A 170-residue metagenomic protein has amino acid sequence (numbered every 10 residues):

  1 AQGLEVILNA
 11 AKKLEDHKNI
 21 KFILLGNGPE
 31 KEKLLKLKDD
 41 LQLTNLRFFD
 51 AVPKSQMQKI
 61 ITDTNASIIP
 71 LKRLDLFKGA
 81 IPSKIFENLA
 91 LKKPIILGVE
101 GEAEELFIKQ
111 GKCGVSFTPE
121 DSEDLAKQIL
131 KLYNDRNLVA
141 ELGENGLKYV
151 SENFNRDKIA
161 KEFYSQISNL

Functional and structural regions predicted by a protein language model:
A1-K13, E32: A conserved mid-protein helix/loop that constitutes part of the nucleotide-sugar donor-binding site
K12, E32-K33, P53-N65, A90 (+1 more regions): Short acidic alpha-helix that forms the nucleotide-activated donor recognition element in Leloir-type transferases
K18-G26, K31-K59: Nucleotide-activated donor-binding/catalytic signature segment of Leloir-type glycosyltransferases, i.e., the conserved
L43, I61-K78, K93-I96: Acidic donor-binding loop of glycosyltransferase active sites
G79, E100-G111, S116: Short acidic/histidine- and often glycine-rich active-site loop of Leloir-type glycosyltransferases that engages
Q110-S122, K131-N137: Conserved acidic donor-binding segment of nucleotide-sugar-dependent glycosyltransferases
D124, K131, L138-E152, S165: A short, well-ordered alpha-helix in the C-terminal region of glycosyltransferases
L130, R156-L170: C-terminal alpha-helical cap of glycosyltransferases
